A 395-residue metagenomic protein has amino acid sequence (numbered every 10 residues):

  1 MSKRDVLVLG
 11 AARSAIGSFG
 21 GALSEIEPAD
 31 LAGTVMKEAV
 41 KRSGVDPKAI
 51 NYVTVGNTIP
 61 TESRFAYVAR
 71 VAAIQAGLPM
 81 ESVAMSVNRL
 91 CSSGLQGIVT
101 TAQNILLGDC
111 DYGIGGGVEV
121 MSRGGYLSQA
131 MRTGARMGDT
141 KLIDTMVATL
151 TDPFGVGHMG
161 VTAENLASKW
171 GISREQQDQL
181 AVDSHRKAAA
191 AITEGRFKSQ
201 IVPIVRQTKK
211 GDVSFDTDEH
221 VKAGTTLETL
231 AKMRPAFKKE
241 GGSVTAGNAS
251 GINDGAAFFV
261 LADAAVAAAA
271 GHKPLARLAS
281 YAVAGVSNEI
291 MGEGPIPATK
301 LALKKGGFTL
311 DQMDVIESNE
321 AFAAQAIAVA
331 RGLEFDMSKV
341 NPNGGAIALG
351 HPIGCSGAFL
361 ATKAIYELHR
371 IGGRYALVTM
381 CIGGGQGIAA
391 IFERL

Functional and structural regions predicted by a protein language model:
M1-I26, E38, L227-E293, P297 (+4 more regions): Condensing-enzyme catalytic core mediating Claisen C-C bond formation in acyl metabolism
M1-T58, E62-A72, A76, T162-R174 (+4 more regions): Conserved active-site "lid/cap" helical segment
R13-S14, E25-A29, G33-T34, R42 (+3 more regions): N-terminal extracellular/periplasmic Venus flytrap/periplasmic-binding protein-like
N57-Y112, P153-M159, G224-G251, G332-F359 (+2 more regions): Conserved catalytic cysteine-centered active-site region of acyl-thioester-dependent Claisen-condensing enzymes
N88-E119, A167-R196, F259-A265, A330 (+2 more regions): Active-site-proximal alpha-helical scaffold in enzymes
Y112-N165: Flexible glycine-/small-residue-enriched beta->alpha junction loops that bind anionic phosphate/pyrophosphate groups
T162-E164, Q200, T208, A279-A348: Active-site pocket-lining segment
